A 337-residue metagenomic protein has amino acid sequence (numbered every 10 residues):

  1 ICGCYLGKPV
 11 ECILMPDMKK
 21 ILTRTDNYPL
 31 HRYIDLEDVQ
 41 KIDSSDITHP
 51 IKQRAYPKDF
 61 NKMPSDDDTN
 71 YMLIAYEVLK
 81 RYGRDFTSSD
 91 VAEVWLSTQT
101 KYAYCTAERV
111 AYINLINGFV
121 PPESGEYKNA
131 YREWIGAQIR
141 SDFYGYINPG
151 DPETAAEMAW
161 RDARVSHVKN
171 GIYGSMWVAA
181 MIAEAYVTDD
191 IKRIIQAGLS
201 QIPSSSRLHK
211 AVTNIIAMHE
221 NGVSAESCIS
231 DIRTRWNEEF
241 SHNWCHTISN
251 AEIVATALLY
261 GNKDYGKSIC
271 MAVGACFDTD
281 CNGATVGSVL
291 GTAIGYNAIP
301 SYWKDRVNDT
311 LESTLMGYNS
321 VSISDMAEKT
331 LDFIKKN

Functional and structural regions predicted by a protein language model:
I1-N337: Structured, active/binding-site neighborhoods that engage oxygen-rich ligands
